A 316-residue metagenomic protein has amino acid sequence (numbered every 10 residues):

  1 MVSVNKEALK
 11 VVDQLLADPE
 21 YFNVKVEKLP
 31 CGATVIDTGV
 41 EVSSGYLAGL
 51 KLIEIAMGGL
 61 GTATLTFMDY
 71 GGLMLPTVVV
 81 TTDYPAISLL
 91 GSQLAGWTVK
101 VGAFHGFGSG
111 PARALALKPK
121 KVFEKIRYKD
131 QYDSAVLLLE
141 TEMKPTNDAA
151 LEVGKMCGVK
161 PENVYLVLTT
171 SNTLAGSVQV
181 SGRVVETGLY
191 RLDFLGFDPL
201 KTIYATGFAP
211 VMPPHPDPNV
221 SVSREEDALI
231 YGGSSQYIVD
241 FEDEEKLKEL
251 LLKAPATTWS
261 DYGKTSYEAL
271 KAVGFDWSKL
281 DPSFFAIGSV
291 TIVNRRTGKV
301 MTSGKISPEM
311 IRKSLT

Functional and structural regions predicted by a protein language model:
M1-G158, E162-E186, Y190, F194-T316: Anaerobic metallocofactor- and corrinoid-dependent redox/one-carbon enzyme cores, especially those from methanogenesis
